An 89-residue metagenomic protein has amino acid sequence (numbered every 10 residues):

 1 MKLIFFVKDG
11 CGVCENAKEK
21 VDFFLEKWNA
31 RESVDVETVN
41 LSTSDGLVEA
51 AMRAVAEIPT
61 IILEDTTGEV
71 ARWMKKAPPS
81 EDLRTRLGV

Functional and structural regions predicted by a protein language model:
M1-A30: Local sequence-structure signature of Cys/Sec-based thiol-disulfide redox active-site neighborhoods
K8, A30-G46: Thiol-based oxidoreductase modules, predominantly thioredoxin-like and allied folds used for disulfide exchange
G12, D45, P78: Short alpha-helical
V21, S33, I62-T66: Non-catalytic interaction surface on structured domains
R53-I62: Structural micro-motif
L63-V89: Non-catalytic, surface beta->alpha helical segment in thiol-disulfide oxidoreductase systems
